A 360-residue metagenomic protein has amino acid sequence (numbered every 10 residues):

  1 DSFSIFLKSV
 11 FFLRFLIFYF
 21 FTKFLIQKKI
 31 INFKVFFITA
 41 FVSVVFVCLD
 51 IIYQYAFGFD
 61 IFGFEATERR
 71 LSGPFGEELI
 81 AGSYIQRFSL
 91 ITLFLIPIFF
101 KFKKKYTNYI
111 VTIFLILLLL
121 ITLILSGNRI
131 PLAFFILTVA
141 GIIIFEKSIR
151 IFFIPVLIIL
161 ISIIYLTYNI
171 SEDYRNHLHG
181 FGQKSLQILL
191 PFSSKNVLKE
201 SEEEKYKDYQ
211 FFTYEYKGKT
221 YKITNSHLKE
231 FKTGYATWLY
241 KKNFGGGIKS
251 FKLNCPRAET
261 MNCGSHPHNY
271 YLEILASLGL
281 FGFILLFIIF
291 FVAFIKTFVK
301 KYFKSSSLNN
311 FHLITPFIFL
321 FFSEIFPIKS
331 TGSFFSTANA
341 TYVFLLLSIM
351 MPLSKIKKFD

Functional and structural regions predicted by a protein language model:
D1-L7, F24-Q27, I31-K34, I38 (+6 more regions): Transmembrane signal-anchor hairpin modules in multi-pass inner-membrane enzymes, especially those that act on
S2-L7, F75-E78, I124-F134, S265-L272 (+1 more regions): Membrane-interface catalytic loops of GT-C/OST-like multi-pass glycosylation enzymes that act
L13-Y19, K34-A66, F75-I149, P155-L160 (+4 more regions): Alpha-helical transmembrane segments of multi-pass inner-membrane proteins
F33, V111-L115, N269, T297-S330 (+2 more regions): Loop-to-helix entry and N-terminal half of a specific, functionally important transmembrane alpha helix in multi-pass
K34, L49, Y53-Y55, S126 (+4 more regions): A membrane-periplasm/extracellular boundary helix in multi-pass inner-membrane enzymes that assemble envelope glycans
S72, K205-L278: Long extracytoplasmic/lumenal interhelical loops at the membrane interface of multi-pass membrane proteins
F94, I136-A140, I289, F317-D360: Transmembrane alpha-helices of multi-pass inner-membrane enzymes
G279-V292: Hydrophobic alpha-helical transmembrane segments
